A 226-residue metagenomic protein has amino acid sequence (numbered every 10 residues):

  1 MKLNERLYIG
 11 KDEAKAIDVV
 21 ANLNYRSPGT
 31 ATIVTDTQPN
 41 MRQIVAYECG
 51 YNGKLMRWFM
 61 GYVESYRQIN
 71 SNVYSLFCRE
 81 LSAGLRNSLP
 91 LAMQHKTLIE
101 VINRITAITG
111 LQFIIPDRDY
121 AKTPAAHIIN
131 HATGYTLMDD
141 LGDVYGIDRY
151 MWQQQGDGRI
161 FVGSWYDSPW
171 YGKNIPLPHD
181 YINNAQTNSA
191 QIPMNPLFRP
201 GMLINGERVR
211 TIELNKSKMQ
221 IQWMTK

Functional and structural regions predicted by a protein language model:
M1-A83, L214-Q220, M224-K226: Assembly/oligomerization scaffold segments
R6-A14, Y51-W58, L137-G146, D167-P169 (+1 more regions): Short, solvent-exposed secondary-structure boundary motifs
D12-N40, V162-K226: An acidic/polar, Gly/Ser/Thr-rich interaction patch typically located in mid-to-C-terminal regions of proteins
V73-Y74, L81, I115-T187, K218: Short beta-strand-centered interaction patches in the first periplasmic/extracellular domains of large envelope
N87-H95, A125-I128: Second-shell loop/turn segments in exported
K96-I108, N130-V144, F198: Polar, S/T/G-rich
L111: Internal active-site segments that recognize and position negatively charged phosphoryl groups and nucleotide moieties
